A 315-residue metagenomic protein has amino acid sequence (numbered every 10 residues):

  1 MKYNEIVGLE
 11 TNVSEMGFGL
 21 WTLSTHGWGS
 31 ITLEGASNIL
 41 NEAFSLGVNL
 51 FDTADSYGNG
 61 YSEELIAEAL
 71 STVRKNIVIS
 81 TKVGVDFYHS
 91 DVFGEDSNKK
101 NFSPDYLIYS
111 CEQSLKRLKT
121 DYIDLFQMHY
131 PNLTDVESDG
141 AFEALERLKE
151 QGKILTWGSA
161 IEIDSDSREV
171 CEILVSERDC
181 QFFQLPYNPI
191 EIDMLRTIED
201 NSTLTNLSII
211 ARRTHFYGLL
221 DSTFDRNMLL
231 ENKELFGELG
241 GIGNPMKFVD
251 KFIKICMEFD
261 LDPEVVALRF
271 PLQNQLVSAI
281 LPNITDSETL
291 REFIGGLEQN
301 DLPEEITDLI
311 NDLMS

Functional and structural regions predicted by a protein language model:
M1-V78: N-terminal binding-site loop/beta-alpha segment at the start of enzyme catalytic domains that lines or forms
V7-N12, S45, A67-V78, L115-K119 (+3 more regions): Acidic (Asp/Glu)-rich catalytic clusters
F18, A36, F51, I66 (+8 more regions): Conserved, mostly hydrophobic/aromatic
W21-E34, F93-D105, T134, D164: Active-site mouth loops of central-metabolism enzymes
S30-A43, F102-L118, D164-I173: Short, acidic/polar
N76-Y88: A short, structured active-site edge motif that brings together acidic residues
L115-T134: Active-site groove signature of glycoside hydrolases
P131-S315: Beta/alpha (TIM)-barrel catalytic core signal, keyed to glycine-rich beta->alpha loops juxtaposed to Asp/Glu that bind
